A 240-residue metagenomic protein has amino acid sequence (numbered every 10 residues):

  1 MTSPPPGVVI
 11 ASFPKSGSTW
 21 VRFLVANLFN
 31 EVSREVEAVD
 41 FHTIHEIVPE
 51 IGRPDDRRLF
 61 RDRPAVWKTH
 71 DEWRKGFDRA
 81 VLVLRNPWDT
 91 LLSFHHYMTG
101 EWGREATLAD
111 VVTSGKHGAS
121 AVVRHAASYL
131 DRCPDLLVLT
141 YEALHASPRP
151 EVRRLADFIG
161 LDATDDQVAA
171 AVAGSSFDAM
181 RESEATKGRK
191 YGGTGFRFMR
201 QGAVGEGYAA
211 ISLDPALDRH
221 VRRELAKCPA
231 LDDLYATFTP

Functional and structural regions predicted by a protein language model:
M1-L139, T194, F198-P240: PAPS-dependent sulfotransferase catalytic domain
G17-E31, V138-A163, A171: PAPS/PAP-binding and catalytic site of the sulfotransferase fold
E35, G160-A170, M180, L231-L234: Short, surface-exposed acidic
W73, A143-H145, S175-D178: Residue-level detector of flexible, active-site-proximal loop/helix-junction positions within diverse enzyme catalytic
K75-A80, P148-E151, A179-R181: Short, solvent-exposed polar/charged micro-motifs at secondary-structure junctions
W88-L91, R149-R153, D165-A169, D218: An amphipathic alpha-helix signature
A169-G174, A185, Y235-P240: Short linear loop/turn motifs
G174-F198: Short acidic/His-enriched helical or mixed secondary-structure segments at domain edges of catalytic enzymes and some
